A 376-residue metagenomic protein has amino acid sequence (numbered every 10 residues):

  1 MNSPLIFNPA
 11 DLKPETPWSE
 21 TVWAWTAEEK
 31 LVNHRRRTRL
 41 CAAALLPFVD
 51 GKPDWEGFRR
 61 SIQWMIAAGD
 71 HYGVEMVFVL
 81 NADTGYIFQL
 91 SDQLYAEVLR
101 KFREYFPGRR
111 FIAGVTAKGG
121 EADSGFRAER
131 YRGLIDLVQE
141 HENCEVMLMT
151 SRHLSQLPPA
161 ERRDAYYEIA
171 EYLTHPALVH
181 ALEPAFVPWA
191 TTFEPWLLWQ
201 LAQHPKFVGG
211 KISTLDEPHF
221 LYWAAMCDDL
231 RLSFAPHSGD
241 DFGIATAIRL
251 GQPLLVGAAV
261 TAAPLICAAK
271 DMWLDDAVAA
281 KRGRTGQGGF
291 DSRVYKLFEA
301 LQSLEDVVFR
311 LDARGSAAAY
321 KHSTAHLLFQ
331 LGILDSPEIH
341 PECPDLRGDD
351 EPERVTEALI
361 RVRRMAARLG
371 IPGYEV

Functional and structural regions predicted by a protein language model:
N2-L31, C41-P47, A68, Y72 (+2 more regions): C-terminal alpha-helical cap/extension of soluble enzyme domains
N2-T192, C343-R347, M365-G373: Active-site beta->alpha loop and helix N-cap motifs at the rims of alpha/beta catalytic domains
G57-S61, L94, V98, R127-R130 (+12 more regions): General structural feature for long, well-ordered alpha-helical segments within catalytic domains of soluble enzymes
G69, G73, Q139-N143, P205 (+3 more regions): Glycine-centered loop/turn motif at secondary-structure junctions
T84, A113, S238, V256 (+1 more regions): Short glycine-rich loop/turn motifs that provide flexible caps or phosphate-binding loops at active sites
V115-A117, F242, A319: Secondary-structure junction/capping motif
A170-A317: Catalytic alpha/beta core domains of metabolic enzymes, predominantly
